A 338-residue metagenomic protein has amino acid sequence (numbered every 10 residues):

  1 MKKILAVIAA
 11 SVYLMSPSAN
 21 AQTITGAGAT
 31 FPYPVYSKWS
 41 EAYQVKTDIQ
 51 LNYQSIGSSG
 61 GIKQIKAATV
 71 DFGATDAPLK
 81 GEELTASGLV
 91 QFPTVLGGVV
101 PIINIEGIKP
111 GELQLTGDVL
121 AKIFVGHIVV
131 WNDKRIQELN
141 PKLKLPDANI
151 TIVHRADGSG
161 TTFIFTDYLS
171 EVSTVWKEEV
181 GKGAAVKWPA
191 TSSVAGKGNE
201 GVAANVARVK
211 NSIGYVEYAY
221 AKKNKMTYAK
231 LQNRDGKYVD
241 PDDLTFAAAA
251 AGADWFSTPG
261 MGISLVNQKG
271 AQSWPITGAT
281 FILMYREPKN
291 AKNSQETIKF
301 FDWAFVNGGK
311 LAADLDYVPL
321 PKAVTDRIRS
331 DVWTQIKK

Functional and structural regions predicted by a protein language model:
M1-K2, A86: Residues that act as N-cap/strand-start positions at coil-to-secondary-structure junctions
K2, S11-V12, D48: Generic N-terminal initiation segments characterized by hydrophobic and/or small/turn-forming residues
K2-I8, P17: Sec-dependent signal peptide recognition, specifically the positively charged N-region followed immediately by
V12-N20: C-terminal segment of classical bacterial N-terminal signal peptides
A21-K338: Flexible loop/hinge segments at secondary-structure junctions
